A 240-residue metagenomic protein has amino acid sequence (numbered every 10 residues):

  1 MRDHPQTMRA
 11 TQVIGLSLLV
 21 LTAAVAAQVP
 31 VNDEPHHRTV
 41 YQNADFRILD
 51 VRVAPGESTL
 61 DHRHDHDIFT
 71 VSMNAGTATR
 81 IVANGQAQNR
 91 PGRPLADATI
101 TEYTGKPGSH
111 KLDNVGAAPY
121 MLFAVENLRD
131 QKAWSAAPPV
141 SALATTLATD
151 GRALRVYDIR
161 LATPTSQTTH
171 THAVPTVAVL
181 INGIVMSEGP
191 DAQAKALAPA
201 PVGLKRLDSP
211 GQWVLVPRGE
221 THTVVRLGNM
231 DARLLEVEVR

Functional and structural regions predicted by a protein language model:
T11-A24: Bacterial N-terminal signal peptides
Q28-I48: Short N-terminal segments immediately surrounding and downstream of signal-peptide cleavage
G56-F69, P164-V177, P199-P201, D208: A short beta-loop-beta micro-motif enriched in histidine and acidic residues
T59-D61, T79-R80, S109-V115, Q167-H170 (+3 more regions): Short beta-strand His + acidic residue motifs that chelate non-heme Fe in jelly-roll/DSBH and cupin folds
D65-N84, A173-A194: Glycine- and acidic-residue-biased ligand/ion/polar-headgroup-sensing regions
N84-G105, Q193-G219: Short acidic-glycine-tyrosine-enriched beta hairpin
G105-L128, P217-R240: Ligand-binding loop in jelly-roll beta-barrel domains
S109-A162: Surface-exposed beta-loop interaction hotspot
